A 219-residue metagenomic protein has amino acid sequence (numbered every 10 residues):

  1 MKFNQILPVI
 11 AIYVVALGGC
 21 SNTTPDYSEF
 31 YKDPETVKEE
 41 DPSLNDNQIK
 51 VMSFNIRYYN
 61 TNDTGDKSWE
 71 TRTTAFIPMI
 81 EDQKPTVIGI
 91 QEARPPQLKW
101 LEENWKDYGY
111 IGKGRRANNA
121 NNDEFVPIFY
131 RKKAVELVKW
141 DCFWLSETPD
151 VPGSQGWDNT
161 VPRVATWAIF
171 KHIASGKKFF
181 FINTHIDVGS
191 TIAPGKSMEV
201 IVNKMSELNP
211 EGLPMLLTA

Functional and structural regions predicted by a protein language model:
M1-P8: Bacterial N-terminal signal peptides that target proteins for export
L7, L17-N104, R115-D123, E199: N-terminal, active-site-proximal structural segment of metallo-dependent hydrolase catalytic domains
V14, D46, D82-K84, A134 (+2 more regions): Alpha-helix termination/capping residues and helix-transition junctions
E29-S43, V87-I182: Structured beta-strand-rich core segments of catalytic domains in phosphoester-bond hydrolases
Q48-T61, V138-F143, K177-D187: Active-site-proximal beta-strand elements of phosphoester/diester hydrolases
N62-D66, P85-V87, S154-Q155, H185-T191: Second-shell loop/turn segments in exported
N119-N121, S190-A193: Solvent-exposed loop/turn segments connecting transmembrane beta-strands in outer-membrane beta-barrel proteins
P162-T184, T191-A219: His/acidic metal-ligating clusters that form di-metal
